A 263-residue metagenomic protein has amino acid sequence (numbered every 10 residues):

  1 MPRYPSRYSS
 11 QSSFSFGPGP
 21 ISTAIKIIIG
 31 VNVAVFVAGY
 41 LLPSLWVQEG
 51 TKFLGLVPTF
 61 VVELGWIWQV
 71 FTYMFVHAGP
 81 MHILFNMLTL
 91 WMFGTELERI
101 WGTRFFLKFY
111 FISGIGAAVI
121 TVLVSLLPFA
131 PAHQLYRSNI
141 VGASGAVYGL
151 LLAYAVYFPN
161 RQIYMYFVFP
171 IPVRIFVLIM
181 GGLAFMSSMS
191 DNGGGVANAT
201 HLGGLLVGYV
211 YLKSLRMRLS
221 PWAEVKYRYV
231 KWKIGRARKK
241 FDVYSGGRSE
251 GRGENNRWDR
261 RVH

Functional and structural regions predicted by a protein language model:
M1-I21, V31-V33, A184-H263: C-terminal transmembrane module of polytopic alpha-helical membrane proteins
P18-I140, M186-K213: N-terminal TM1-TM2 helical hairpin plus the immediately adjacent luminal interfacial "cap"
W46-V47, F158-F167, R216-R228: Juxtamembrane/interfacial segments flanking transmembrane helices
M92, R161-I163, M180-M186: Hydrophobic, membrane-inserted alpha-helices
F106-I112, S144, V168-R174: Cytoplasmic-side transmembrane-helix entry/capping segments in multi-pass membrane proteins
G114-G116, V173-G182: Small-residue-rich segments of transmembrane alpha-helices in multi-pass membrane proteins, especially helix faces
Y136-P159, V173, T200: Membrane-interface micro-motifs in multi-pass membrane enzymes
